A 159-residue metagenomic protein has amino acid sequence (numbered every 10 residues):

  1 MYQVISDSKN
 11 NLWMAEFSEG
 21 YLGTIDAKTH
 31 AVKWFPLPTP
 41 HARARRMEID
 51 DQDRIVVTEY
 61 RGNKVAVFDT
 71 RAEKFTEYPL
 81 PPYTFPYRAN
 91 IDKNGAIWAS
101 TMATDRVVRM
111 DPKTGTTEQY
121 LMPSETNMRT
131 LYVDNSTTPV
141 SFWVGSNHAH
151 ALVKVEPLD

Functional and structural regions predicted by a protein language model:
M1-K9, T39-R54, T58, P81-N94 (+2 more regions): Beta-rich, blade/repeat-based domains predominating in secreted/periplasmic proteins but also intracellular
Y2-S8, W13-L22, W34, M47: Solenoidal tandem-repeat scaffolds enriched in leucines and small polar residues
L12-S18, I55-R61, I97-A103, F142-H148: Conserved beta-strand positions in repeat-built beta-propeller and related beta-rich domains
S18, K28, R61, R71 (+5 more regions): A generic "binding-loop/recognition-motif" signal
Y21-T24, K64-V67, R106-V108, A151-V153: A short loop-to-beta-strand structural motif that recurs across blades of beta-propeller domains
D26-H30, D69-E73, D111-G115, E156-D159: Short loop/turn segments that connect beta-strands within beta-propeller blades
A31-L37, K74-P79, T116-L121: A short beta-strand motif characteristic of beta-propeller blades
M122-D159: Blade-level signature of beta-propeller repeat domains, shared across WD40, Kelch, NHL, RCC1 and BNR/Asp-box propellers
